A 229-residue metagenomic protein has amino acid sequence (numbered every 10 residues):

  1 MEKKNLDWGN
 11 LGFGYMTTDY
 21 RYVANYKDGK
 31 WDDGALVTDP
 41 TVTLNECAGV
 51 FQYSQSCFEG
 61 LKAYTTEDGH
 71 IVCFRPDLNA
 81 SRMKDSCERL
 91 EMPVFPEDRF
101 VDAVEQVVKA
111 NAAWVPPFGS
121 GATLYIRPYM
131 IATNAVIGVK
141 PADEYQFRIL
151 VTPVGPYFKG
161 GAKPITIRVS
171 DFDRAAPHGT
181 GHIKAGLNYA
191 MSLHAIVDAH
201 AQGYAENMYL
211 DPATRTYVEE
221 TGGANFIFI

Functional and structural regions predicted by a protein language model:
M1-V107, V136-I229: Helix-start/capping segments and mature chain N-termini
A110-W114, F118-K140, G155: Non-catalytic, conformational "gating/processing" segments within enzyme and secreted inhibitor domains
